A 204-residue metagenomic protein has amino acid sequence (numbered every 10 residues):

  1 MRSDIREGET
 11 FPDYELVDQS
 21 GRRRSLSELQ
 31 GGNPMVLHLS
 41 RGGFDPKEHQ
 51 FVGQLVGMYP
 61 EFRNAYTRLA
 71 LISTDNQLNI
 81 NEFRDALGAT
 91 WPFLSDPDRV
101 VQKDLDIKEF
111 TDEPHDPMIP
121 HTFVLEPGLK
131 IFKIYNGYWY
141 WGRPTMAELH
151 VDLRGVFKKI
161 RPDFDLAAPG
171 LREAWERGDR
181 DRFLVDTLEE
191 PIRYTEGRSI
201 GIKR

Functional and structural regions predicted by a protein language model:
M1-R204: Chalcogenol-based redox active-site neighborhoods
